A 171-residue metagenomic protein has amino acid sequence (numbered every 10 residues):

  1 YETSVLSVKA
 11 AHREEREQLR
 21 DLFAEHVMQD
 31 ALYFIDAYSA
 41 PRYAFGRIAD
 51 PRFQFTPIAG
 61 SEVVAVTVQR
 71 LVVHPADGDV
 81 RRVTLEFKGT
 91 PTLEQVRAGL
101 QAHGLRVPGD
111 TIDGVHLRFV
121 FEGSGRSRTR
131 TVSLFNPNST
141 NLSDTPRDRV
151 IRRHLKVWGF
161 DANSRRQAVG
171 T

Functional and structural regions predicted by a protein language model:
Y1-T171: Intrinsically disordered, low-complexity, charge-rich terminal extensions of nucleic-acid-associated complexes
